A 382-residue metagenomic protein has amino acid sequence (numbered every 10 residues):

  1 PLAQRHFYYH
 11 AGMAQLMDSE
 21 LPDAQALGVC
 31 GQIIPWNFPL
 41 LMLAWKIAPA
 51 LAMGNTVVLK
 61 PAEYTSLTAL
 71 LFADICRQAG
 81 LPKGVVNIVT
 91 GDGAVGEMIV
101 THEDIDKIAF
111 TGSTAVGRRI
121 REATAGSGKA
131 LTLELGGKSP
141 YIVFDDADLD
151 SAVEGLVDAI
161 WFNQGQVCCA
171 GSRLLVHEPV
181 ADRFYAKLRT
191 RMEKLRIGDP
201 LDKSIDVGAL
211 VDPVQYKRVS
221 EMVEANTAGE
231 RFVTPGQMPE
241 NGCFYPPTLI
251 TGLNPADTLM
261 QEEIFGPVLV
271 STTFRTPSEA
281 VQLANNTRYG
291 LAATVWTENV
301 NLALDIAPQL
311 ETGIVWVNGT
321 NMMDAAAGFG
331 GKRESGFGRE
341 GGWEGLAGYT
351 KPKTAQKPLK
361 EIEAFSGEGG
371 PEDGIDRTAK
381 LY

Functional and structural regions predicted by a protein language model:
H6-G12, L16-S151, S204, F274: Rossmann-like NAD(P) dinucleotide-binding subdomain of oxidoreductase/dehydrogenase enzymes
F7-Q15, C76, G80, E103 (+13 more regions): Structural signal for hydrophobic packing residues in well-ordered secondary-structure cores of soluble enzyme domains
C30-I33, T56, Y64, G93 (+15 more regions): Gly/Ser/Thr-rich beta-alpha loop segments that engage phosphate groups in nucleotides
M53, L59-K60, F110-T111, V143 (+5 more regions): Thr-Gly-centered strand-to-loop micro-motif
L70, M98-I99, G155, L283 (+1 more regions): CheY-like receiver
L81, I105, I142, R196 (+1 more regions): Conserved C-terminal structural/oligomerization subdomain of aldehyde/semialdehyde dehydrogenase
A115-N254, L283, V317, A364-F365 (+2 more regions): ALDH superfamily catalytic-core signature
